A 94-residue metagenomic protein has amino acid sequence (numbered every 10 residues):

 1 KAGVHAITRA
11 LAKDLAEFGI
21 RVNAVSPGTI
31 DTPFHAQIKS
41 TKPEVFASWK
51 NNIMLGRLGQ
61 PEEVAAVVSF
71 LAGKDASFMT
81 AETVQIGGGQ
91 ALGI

Functional and structural regions predicted by a protein language model:
A2-D14: Conserved catalytic helix of short-chain dehydrogenase/reductases
T8-R9, A65-V68, A72: Short-chain dehydrogenase/reductase
K13-E17, S77: Alpha-helical segment proximal to the catalytic Tyr-Lys
F18, N23, E82: Rossmann-like NAD(H)/NADP(H) cofactor-binding core
V22, S26-Q37, I86: Short, flexible catalytic-loop segment of classical short-chain dehydrogenase/reductase
K39-I53: A short C-terminal helix-loop "cap" of Rossmann-like NAD(P)-dependent dehydrogenase/epimerase domains
I53-V64, D75: A conserved structural motif in NAD(P)-dependent oxidoreductases
S69, T80-I94: Short C-terminal tail/terminal secondary-structure segment of NAD(P)H-dependent dehydrogenase/reductase domains
